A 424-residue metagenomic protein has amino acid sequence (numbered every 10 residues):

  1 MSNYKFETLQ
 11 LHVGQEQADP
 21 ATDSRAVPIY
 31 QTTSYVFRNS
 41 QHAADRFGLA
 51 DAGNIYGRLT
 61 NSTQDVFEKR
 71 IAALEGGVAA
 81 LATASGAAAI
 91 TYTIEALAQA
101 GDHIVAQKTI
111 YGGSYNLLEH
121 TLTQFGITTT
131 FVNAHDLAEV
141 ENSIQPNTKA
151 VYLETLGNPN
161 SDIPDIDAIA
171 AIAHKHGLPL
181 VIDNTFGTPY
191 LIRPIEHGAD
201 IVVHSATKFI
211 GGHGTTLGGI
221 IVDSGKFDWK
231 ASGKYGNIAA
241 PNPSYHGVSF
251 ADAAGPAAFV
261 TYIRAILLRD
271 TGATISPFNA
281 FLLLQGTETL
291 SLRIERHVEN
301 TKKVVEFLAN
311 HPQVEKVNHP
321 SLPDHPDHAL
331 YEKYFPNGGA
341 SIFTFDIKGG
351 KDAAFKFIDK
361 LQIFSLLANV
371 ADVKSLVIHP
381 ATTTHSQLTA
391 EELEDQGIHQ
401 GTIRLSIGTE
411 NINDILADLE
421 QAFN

Functional and structural regions predicted by a protein language model:
M1-Y30, I221: Short conserved active-site loop signatures built around small residues
S2, G14, A18, A80-H311: Conserved PLP-enzyme active-site core in the AAT-like
N39-A88, G113-H120: Conserved N-terminal alpha-helix of the aminotransferase class I/II PLP-enzyme fold
G76, N147, Q313-K316, I363 (+1 more regions): Glycine-centered tight turns that cap/initiate beta-strands
E119, T128, P146, R293 (+2 more regions): PLP-dependent enzyme catalytic core of the Aspartate aminotransferase-like
L156, T185-G187, L322, K348 (+1 more regions): Active-site beta-loop-alpha junctions enriched in small/polar residues
V222, T344-D346, S406-G408: Short hydrophobic/aromatic beta-strand micro-patches that form the beta-sheet surface supporting nucleotide- or nucleic
T271-T274, F278-A280, Q285, T289 (+4 more regions): Conserved small-domain helix->loop->beta segment predominantly found in fold-type I
